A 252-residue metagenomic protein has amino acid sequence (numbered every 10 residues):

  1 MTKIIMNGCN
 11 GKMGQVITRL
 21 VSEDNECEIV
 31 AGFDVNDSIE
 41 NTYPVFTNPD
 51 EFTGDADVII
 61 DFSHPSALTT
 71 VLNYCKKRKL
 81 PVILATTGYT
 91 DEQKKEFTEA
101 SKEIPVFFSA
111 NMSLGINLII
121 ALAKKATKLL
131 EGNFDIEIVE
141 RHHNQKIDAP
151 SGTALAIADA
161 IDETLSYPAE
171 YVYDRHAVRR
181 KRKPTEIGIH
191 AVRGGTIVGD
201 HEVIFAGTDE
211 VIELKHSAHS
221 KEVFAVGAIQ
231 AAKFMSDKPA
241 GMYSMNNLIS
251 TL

Functional and structural regions predicted by a protein language model:
M1-I5: Extreme N-terminal starter segment of soluble prokaryotic enzymes
N7, K12-D50, A56, G132-L252: C-terminal substrate-binding/catalytic lobe of Rossmann-fold NAD(P)-dependent oxidoreductases
I29, V45, V82-I83, V106-F108: Hydrophobic beta-strand scaffold residues
I59-I60: N-terminal Rossmann-like NAD(P) cofactor-binding module of classical short-chain dehydrogenase/reductase
S63-H64, T87, A191-R193: Short glycine-/small-residue-rich Rossmann-like dinucleotide-binding loops
L72-N73, K77, T86-V106, N117: Rossmann-fold NAD(P)-binding glycine/threonine-rich loop
P81, E96-S113, E131-I136: Rossmann-fold dehydrogenase core element
L118-N133, A149: Rossmann-like NAD(P)H-binding beta-loop-alpha module
